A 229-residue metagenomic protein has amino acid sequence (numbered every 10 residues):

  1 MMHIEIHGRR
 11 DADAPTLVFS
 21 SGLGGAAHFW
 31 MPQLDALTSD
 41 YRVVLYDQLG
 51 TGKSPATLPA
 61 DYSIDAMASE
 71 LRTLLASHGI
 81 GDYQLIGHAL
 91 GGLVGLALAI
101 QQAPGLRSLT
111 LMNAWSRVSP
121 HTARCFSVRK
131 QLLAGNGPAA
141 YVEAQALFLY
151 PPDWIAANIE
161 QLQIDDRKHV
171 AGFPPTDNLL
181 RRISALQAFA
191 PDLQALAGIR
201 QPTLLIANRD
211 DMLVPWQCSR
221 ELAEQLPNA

Functional and structural regions predicted by a protein language model:
M2-A60: Conserved HGGG/HGGXW glycine-rich cap/lid loop of the alpha/beta-hydrolase fold
D35, V44-G87: Active-site loop/oxyanion-hole signature of alpha/beta-hydrolase fold enzymes
Q84, R107-T110, A197: Residue in the alpha/beta-hydrolase core beta-strand immediately N-terminal to the catalytic nucleophile
G87-G91, G95: Gly/Ala-rich beta-loop-alpha elbow adjacent to hydrolase catalytic centers
L96, I100-Q101, G105-N136: Flexible "cap/lid" loop of the alpha/beta hydrolase fold
P120-T122, A140-A195: Conserved alpha/beta-hydrolase catalytic His-Asp/Glu region
I199, L205-A207, D211: Short beta-strand/loop motif that positions the catalytic acidic residue of the alpha/beta-hydrolase fold
M212-C218: Conserved alpha/beta-hydrolase "acid-adjacent" motif
